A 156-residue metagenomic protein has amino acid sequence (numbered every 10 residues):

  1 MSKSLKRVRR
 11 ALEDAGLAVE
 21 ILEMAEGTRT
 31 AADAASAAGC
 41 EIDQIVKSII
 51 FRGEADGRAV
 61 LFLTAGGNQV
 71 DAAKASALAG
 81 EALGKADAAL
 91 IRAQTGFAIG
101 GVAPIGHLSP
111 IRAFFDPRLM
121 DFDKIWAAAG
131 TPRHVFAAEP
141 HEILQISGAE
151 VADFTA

Functional and structural regions predicted by a protein language model:
M1-A156: Extended, low-hydrophobicity, polar/charged segments
